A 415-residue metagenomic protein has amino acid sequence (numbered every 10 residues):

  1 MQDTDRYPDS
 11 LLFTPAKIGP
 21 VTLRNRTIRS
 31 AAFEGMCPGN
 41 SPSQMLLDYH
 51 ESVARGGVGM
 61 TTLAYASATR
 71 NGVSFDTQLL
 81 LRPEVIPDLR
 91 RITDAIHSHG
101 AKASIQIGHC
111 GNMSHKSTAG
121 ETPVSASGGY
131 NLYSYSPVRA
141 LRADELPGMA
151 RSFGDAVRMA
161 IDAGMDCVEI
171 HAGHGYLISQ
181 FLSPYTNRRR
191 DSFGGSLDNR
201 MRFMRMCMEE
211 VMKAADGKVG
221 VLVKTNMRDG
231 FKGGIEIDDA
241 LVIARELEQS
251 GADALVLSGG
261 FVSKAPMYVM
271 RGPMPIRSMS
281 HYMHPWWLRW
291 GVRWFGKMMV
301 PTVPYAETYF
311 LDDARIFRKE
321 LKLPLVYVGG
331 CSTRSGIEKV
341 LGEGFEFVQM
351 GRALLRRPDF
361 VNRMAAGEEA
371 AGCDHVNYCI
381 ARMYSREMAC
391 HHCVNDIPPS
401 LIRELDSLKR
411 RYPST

Functional and structural regions predicted by a protein language model:
M1-T415: Flavin-dependent oxidoreductase catalytic cores
